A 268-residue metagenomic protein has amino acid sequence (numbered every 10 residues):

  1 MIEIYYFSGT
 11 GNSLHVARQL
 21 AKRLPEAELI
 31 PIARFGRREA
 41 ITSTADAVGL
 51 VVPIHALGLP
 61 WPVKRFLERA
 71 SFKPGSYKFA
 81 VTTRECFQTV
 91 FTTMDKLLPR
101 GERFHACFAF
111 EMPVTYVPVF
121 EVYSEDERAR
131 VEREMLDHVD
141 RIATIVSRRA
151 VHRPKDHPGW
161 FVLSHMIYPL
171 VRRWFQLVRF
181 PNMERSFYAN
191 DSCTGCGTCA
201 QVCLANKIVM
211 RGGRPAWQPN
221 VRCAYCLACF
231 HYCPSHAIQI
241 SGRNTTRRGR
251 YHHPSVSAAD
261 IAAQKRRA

Functional and structural regions predicted by a protein language model:
I2-I4, T10-H15, K22-R34, S43-V52 (+3 more regions): FMN-binding flavodoxin-like domain, especially the glycine-rich phosphate-binding loop
L20-A21, L227: Amphipathic alpha-helical segments
R37-E39: Short beta-edge strand/loop motif at the mouth of beta-sheet-based domains
I41-T42, V117-F120, G213-R214, H253-P254: Short secondary-structure transition/capping segments
E121-V122, C223-Y225, P254-A258: Short low-complexity, flexible loop/linker segments enriched in glycine and/or proline with clustered acidic
V162-Q201: A mid-sequence, solvent-exposed acidic-amphipathic segment
Y188-A189, T194, T198-Q218, R222 (+1 more regions): Iron-sulfur cluster-binding cysteine motifs and their immediate structural context in ferredoxin-like electron-transfer
H236-A268: Long, positively charged, glycine-interspersed low-complexity recognition regions
